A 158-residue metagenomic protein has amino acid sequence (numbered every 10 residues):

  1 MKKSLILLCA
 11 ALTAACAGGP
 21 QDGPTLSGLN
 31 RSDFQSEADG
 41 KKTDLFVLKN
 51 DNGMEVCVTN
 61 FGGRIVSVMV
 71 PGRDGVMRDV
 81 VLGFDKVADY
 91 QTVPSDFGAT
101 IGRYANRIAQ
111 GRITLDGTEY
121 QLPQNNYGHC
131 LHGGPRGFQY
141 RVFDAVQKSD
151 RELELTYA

Functional and structural regions predicted by a protein language model:
M1-S4: Positively charged n-region of N-terminal signal peptides that target proteins for export
I6-L8: Short helix-onset patch at the extreme N-terminus, typifying the N->h transition of secretory signal peptides
A10-A17: Hydrophobic h-region of N-terminal signal peptides that target proteins for export in Gram-negative bacteria
A17-A158: Surface-exposed acidic/polar loop and edge beta-strand patches at domain peripheries
